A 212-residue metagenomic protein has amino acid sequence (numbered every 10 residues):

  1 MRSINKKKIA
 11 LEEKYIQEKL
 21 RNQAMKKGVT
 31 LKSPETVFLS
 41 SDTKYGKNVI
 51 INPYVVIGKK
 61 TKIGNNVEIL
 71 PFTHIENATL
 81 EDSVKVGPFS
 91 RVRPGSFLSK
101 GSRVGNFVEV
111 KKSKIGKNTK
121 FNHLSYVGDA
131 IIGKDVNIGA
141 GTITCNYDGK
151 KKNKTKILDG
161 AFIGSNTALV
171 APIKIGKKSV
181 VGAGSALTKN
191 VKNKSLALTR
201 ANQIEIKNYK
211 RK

Functional and structural regions predicted by a protein language model:
M1-T36, S40-N48, K178, N193-S195 (+1 more regions): Terminal amphipathic alpha-helical/low-complexity segments used for targeting or macromolecular assembly
I4-K8, K59, T167, A171-I173: Catalytic cores of large soluble enzymes that bind and process phosphate-bearing ligands
A10-E13, M25-G28, N48, L70-E81 (+2 more regions): Charged, low-complexity, helix/coiled-coil-prone segments
K14-K19, S33-V37, P53-Y54, V67-P71 (+3 more regions): Short, functional N-terminal and low-complexity linear motifs
Q17-L20, P53-Y54, G58-K60, D135 (+2 more regions): A signal for specific C-terminal beta-sheet/loop modules enriched in small/flexible residues with GP/PG/PP motifs
K19-L20, K27, F38-S40, G58 (+3 more regions): Short, flexible, glycine/charge-rich loop motifs used to bind or transfer phosphoryl groups or to couple energy/partner
P34-R103: Acidic, glycine-rich loop-and-beta core segments that form the ion-binding/anion-interacting portion of active sites
K85-K212: Glycine-rich hexapeptide-repeat left-handed beta-helix
